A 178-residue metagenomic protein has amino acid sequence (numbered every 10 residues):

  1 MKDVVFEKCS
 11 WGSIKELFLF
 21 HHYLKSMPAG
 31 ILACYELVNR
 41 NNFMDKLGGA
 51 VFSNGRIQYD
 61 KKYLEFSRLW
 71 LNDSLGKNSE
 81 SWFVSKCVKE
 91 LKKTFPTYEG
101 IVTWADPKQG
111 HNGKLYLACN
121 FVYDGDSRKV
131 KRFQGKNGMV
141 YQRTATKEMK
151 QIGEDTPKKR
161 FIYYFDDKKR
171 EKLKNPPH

Functional and structural regions predicted by a protein language model:
M1-A29: Short amphipathic alpha-helix that is part of the acyltransferase structural core
E7-K8, S53-G153: Acyl-donor binding region in acyl/amide transferases
M27-I31, F43, G153-T156: A short catalytic or substrate-binding loop motif that flags glycine-/basic-rich loops and adjacent residues that bind
I31-A50: Conserved beta-hairpin
L32-C34, Y63, K158-R160: Extracellular structured ligand-interaction cores
L37-N39, F52-N54, Y123, Y163: Hydrophobic side chains in beta-strands
D155-K169: A conserved mid-domain beta-alpha-beta active-site/ligand-binding segment of alpha/beta enzyme cores
K169-H178: Flexible, glycine-/basic-rich loop-and-beta segments that form/coincide with the SAM-dependent methyltransferase
